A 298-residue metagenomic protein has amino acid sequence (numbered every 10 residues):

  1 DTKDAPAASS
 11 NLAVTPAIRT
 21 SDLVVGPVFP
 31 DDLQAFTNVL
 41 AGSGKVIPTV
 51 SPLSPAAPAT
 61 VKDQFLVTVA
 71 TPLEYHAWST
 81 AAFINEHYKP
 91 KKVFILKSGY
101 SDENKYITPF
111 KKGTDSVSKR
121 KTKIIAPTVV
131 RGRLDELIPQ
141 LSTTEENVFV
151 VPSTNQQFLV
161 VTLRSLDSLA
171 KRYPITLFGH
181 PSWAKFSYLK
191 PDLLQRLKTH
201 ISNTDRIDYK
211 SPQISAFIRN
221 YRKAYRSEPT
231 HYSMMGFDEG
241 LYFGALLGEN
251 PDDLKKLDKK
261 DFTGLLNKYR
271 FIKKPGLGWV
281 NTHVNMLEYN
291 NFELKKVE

Functional and structural regions predicted by a protein language model:
D1-I18, A77, V129-Q140: Structural motif
T2-K3, S21-G26, F65-T71, F94-Y100 (+2 more regions): Second-shell loop/turn segments in exported
A17-P30, I47-P52, K92-S98, E145-T162 (+2 more regions): Periplasmic-binding protein-like
V25-K89, V93-F94, Y100-F110, K185-S187: Extracytoplasmic ligand/sensor domains, especially the bilobed periplasmic-binding protein
P58-Q64, R133-I138, A184-L197: Glycine-rich, charge-decorated loop segments at or immediately adjacent to ligand/cofactor-binding or catalytic sites
V67-T162: Extracellular/periplasmic Venus flytrap/periplasmic-binding protein
L163-M235: Extracellular/periplasmic periplasmic-binding protein-like sensory domains
R226-S233, G244-V297: Segments of small-molecule ligand-sensing domains
